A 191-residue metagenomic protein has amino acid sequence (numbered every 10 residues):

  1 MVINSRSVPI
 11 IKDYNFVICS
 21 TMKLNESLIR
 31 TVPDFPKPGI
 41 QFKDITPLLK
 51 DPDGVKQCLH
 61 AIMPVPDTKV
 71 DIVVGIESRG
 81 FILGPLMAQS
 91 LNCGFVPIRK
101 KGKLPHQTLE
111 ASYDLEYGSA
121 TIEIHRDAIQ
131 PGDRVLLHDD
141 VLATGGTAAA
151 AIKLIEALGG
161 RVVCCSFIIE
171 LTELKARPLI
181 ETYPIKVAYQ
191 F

Functional and structural regions predicted by a protein language model:
M1-T21: N-terminal amphipathic/basic-hydrophobic helices that include classical n-h-c signal peptides and signal-anchor
C19-V70: Active-site-facing substrate-recognition patch
S27, A149-F191: PRPP-dependent phosphoribosyltransferase catalytic core
V70-E77: Short glycine-rich phosphate-binding loop at a beta-alpha junction
D71, D133, V163: Conserved acidic residues
I82-L91, I152: Short Gly/Thr/Asp-enriched flexible loops that form oxyanion-binding sites at enzyme active sites
C93-V135: Short, glycine/charge-rich flexible loops or terminal/linker lids adjacent to PRPP-binding catalytic cores
D140, G145: Conserved G/P- and acidic residue-centered "switch" motifs that form tight phosphate/ATP-binding loops in soluble
